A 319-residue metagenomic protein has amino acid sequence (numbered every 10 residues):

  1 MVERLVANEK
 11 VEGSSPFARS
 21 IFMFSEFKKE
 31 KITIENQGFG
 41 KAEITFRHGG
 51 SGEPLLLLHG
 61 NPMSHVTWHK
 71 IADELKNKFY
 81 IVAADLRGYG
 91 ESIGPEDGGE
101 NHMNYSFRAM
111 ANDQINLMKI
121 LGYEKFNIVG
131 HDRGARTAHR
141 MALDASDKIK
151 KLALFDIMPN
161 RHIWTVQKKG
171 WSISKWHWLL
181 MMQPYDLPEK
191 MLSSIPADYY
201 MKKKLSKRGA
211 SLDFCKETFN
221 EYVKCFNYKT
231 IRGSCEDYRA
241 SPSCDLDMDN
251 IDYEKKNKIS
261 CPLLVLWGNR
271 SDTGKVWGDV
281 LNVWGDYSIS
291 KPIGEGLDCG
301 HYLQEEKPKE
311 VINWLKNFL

Functional and structural regions predicted by a protein language model:
R4-A7: Short, low-complexity, intrinsically disordered N-terminal modules that encode targeting/processing signals
F24-T33, I44-F46, S51-P54, T67 (+5 more regions): Flexible "cap/lid" subdomain of the alpha/beta-hydrolase fold that forms the substrate-access gate
L57-G60, A83: Structural cue for short, hydrophobic secondary-structure segments
N61-A72: The serine-hydrolase catalytic nucleophile loop
K70-F79, I120: A short, Lys/Arg-enriched amphipathic alpha-helix followed by its capping loop at the start of a domain
C299-P308, I312: Catalytic histidine-centered segment of alpha/beta-hydrolase-like enzymes
